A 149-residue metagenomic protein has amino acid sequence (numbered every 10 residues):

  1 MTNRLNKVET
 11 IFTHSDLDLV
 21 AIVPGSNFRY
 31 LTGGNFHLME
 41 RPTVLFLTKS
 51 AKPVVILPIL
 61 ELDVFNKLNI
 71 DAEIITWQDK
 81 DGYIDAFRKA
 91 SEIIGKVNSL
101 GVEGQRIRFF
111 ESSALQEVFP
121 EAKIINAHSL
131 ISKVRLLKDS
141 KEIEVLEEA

Functional and structural regions predicted by a protein language model:
M1-A149: A composition/biophysics-driven feature that prefers long, compositionally simple stretches
